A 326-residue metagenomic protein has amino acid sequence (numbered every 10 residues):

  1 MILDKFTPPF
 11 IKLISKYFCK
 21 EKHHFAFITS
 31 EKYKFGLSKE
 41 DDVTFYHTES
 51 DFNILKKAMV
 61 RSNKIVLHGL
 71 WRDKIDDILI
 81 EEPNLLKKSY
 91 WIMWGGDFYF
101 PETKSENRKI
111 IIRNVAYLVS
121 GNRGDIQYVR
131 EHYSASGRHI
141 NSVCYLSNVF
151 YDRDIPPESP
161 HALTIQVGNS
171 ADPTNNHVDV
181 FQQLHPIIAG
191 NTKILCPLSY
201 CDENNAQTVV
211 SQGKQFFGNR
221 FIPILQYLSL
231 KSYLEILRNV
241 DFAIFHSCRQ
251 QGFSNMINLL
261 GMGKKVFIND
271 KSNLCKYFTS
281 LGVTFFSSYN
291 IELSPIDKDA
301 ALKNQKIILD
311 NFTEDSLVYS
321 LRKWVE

Functional and structural regions predicted by a protein language model:
M1-F35, H185-G190: N-terminal subdomain of nucleotide-sugar transferases
I2, T44, I54-K74, F242: Short N-terminal targeting/anchoring amphipathic segment
K32, G95-D97, G124-D125, N141-I155: Short beta-strand->alpha-helix junction loop in the catalytic core of nucleotide-activated group-transfer enzymes
K64-L67, E82-F100: Active-site proximal beta-strand in glycosyltransferases
R108, I112-I140, V149-Y151, K323: A short, active-site helix/loop in glycosyltransferases that binds the activated sugar's phosphate group
I155-N175, F181-P186, I194-P197, L309 (+1 more regions): Conserved donor-binding/catalytic core segment of Leloir-type glycosyltransferases
V209-Y227: Nucleotide-activated donor-binding/catalytic signature segment of Leloir-type glycosyltransferases, i.e., the conserved
L293-E326: A charged, aromatic-enriched C-terminal amphipathic alpha-helix characteristic of glycosyltransferases across folds
